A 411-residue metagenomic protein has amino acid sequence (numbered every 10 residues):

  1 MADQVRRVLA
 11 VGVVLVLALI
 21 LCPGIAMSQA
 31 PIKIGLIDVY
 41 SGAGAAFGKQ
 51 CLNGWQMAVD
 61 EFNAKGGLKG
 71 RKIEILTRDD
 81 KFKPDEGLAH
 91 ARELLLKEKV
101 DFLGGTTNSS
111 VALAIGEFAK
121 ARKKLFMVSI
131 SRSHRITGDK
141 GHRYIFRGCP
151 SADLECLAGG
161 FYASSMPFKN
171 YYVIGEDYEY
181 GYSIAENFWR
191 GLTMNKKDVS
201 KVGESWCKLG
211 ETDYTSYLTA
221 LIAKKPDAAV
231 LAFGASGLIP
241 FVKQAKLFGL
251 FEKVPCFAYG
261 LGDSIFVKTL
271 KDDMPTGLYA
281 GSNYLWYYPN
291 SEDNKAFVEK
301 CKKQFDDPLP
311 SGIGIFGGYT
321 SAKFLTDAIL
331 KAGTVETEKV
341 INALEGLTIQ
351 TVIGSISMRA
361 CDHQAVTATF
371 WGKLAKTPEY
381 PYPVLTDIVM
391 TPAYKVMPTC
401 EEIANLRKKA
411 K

Functional and structural regions predicted by a protein language model:
M1-V14: Bacterial N-terminal signal peptides that target proteins for export
V11-G24: Bacterial N-terminal signal peptides
P31, A46-N53, K65-I136, G148 (+2 more regions): Beta-alpha junction/loop-to-helix N-cap segments that form part of ligand/metal-binding clefts
I32, T348-K411: Solvent-exposed, acidic/polar segments of extracytosolic/periplasmic ligand-binding ectodomains
G35-Q56, R78-D85, T107-N108, I174-Y182 (+3 more regions): Extracytoplasmic "Venus flytrap"
A89, H134-R135, H142-F248, Y287-A296: Extracellular/periplasmic Venus flytrap/periplasmic-binding protein
L94-T107, M127-S129, Y172-G175, K225-A235 (+3 more regions): Periplasmic-binding protein-like
A235, Y287-I349: Extracellular/periplasmic ligand-binding modules, especially the Venus flytrap/periplasmic-binding
